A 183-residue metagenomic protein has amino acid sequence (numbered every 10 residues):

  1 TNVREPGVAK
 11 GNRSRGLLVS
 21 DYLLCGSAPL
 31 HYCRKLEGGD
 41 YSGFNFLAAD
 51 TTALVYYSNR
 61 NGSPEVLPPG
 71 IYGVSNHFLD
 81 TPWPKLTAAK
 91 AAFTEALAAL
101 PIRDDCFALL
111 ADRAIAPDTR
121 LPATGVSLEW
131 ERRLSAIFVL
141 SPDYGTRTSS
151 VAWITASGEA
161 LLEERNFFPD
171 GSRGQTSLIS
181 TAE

Functional and structural regions predicted by a protein language model:
T1-E183: N-terminal nucleophile
